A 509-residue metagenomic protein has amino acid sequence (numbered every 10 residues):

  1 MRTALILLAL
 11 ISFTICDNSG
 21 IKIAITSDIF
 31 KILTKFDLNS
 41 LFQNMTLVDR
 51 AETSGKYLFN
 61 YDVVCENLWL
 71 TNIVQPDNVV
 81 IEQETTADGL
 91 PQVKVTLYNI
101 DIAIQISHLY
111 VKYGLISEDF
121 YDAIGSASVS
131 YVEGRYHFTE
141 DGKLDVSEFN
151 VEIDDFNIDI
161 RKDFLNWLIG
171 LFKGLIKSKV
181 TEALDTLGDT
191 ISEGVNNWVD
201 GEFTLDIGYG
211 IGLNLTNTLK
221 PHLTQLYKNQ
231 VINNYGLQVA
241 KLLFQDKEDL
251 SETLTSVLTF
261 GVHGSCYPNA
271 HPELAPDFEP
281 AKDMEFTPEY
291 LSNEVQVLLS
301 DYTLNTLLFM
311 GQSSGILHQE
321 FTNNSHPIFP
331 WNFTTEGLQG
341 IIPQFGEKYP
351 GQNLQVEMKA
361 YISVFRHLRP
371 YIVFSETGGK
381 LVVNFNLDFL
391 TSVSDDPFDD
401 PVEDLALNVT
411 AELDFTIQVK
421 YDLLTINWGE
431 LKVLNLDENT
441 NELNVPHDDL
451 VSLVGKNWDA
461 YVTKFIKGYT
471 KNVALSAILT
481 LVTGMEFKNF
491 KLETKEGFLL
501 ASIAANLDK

Functional and structural regions predicted by a protein language model:
M1-A9: Classical eukaryotic N-terminal signal peptides for Sec-dependent ER targeting/secretion, especially the positively
T3, C16-Q105, N157-K509: Extended, low-charge, aliphatic-rich alpha-helical segments
I11-T14: N-terminal signal peptide c-region/cleavage motif recognized by signal peptidases
L97, I104-G134, L184: Mobile, glycine-rich extracellular loop/lid and propeptide segments that shape or gate substrate/ligand access
Y131-Y136, L413-I417: Hydrophobic/aromatic beta-strand elements that line small-molecule binding cavities or substrate pockets in beta-rich
F138-G142, V419-Y421: A short, structured loop/turn motif at beta-sheet edges
E152-D155: Short, conserved phosphate-binding/catalytic loop or strand-edge motifs used in phosphoryl-/nucleotidyl-transfer
